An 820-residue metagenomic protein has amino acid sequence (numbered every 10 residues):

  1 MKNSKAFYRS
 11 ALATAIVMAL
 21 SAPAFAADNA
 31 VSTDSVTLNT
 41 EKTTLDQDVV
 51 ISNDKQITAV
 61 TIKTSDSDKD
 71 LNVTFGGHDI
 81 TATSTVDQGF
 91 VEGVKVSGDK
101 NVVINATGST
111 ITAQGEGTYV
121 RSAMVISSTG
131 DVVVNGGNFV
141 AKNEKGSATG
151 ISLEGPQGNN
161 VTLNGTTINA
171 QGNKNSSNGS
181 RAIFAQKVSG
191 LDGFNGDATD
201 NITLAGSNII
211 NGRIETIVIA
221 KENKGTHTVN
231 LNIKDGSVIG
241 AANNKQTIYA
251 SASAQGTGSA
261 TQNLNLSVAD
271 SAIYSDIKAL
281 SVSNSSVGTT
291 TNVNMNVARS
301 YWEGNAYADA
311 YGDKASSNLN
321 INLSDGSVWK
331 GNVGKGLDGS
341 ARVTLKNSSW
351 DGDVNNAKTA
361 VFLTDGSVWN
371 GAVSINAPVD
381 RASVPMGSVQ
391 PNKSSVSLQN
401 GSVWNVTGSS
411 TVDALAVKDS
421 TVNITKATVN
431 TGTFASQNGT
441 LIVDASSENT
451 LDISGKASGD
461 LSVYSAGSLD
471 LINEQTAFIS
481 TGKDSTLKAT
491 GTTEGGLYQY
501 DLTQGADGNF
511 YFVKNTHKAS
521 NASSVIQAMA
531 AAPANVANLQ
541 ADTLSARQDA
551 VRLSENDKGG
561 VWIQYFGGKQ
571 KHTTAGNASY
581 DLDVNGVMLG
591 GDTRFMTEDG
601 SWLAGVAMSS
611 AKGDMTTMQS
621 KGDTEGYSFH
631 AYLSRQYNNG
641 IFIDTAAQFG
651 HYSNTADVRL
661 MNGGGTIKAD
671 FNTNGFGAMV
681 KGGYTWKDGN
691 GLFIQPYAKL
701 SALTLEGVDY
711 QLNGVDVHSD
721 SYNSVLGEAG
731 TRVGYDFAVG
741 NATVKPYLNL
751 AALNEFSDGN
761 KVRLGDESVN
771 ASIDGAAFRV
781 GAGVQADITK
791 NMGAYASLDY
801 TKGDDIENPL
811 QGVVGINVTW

Functional and structural regions predicted by a protein language model:
M1-A27: Gram-negative bacterial Sec-dependent N-terminal signal peptides
A19, N296, S324, S554-N556 (+6 more regions): Structural signature of outer-membrane beta-barrel channels/translocons
A26-T37, D48-S65, T81-S97, Q114-S127 (+10 more regions): Extracellular beta-strand/beta-solenoid scaffold signature
G179, V525-M529, A575-L582, M618-D623 (+3 more regions): Solvent-exposed, glycine/polar-rich loop segments of beta-barrel outer-membrane systems
A272-D276, T290-V513: Extracellular beta-solenoid/beta-roll
T516-G689, D799, D804: Outer membrane beta-barrel translocator domains of Type V secretion systems
V561-I563, W602-V606, A631, I641-A647 (+7 more regions): Transmembrane beta-strands of outer-membrane beta-barrel proteins
H630, D688, T704, N713 (+1 more regions): Outer membrane beta-barrel transmembrane domains
